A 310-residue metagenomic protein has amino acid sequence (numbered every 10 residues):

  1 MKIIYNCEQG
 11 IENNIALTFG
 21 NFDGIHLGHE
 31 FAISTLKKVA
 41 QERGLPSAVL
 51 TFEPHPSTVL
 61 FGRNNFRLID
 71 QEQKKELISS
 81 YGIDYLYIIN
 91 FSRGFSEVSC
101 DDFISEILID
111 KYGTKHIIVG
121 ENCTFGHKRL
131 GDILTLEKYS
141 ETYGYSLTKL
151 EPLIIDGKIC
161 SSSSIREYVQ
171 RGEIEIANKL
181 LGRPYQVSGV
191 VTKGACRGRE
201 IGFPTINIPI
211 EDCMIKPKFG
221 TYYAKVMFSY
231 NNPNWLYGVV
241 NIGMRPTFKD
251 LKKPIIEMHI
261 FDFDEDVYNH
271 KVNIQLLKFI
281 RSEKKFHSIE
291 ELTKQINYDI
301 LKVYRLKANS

Functional and structural regions predicted by a protein language model:
K2-E8, Y87: Short acidic-hydrophobic, aromatic-tinged amphipathic segments that line or gate anion-handling sites
C7-D70: N-terminal catalytic cores of NTP/NDP-binding nucleotidyl/phosphoryl-transfer enzymes
Q9-N13, R93-S96, I154-K158: A short acidic, often aromatic-flanked loop/helix-cap motif at beta-alpha or helix-coil junctions that lines enzyme
H26, I78, I117, A177 (+2 more regions): Residue-level signal for inorganic ion chemistry
P56-E121, F125-Y143: N-terminal Rossmann-like or analogous alpha/beta NTP/dinucleotide-binding catalytic cores that position adenine
S140-N241: Glycine-rich, Lys/Arg-enriched anion-binding loops that position phosphate/diphosphate groups for phosphoryl
G194-S310: Phosphate/ribose-recognition catalytic cores of enzymes acting on nucleotide-derived substrates
